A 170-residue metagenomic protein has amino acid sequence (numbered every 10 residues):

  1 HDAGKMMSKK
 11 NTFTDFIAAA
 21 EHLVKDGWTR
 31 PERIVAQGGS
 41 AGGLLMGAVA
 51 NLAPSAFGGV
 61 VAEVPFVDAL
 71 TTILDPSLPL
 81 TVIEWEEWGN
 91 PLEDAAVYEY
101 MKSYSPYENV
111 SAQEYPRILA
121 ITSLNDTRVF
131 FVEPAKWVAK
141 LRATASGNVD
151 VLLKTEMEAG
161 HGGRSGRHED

Functional and structural regions predicted by a protein language model:
H1-D170: Active-site-proximal cap/loop segments of hydrolase catalytic domains
